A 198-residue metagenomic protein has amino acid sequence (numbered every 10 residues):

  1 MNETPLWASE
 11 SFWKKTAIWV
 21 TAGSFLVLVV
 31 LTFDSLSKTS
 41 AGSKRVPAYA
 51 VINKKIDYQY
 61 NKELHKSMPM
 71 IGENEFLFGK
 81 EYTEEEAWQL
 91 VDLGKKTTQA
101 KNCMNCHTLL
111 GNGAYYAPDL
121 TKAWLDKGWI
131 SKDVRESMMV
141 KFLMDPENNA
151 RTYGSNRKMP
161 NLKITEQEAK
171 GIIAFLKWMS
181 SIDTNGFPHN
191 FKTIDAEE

Functional and structural regions predicted by a protein language model:
M1-I18: N-terminal positive-inside, membrane-proximal cytosolic segments immediately preceding the first
A17-D34: Hydrophobic membrane-insertion alpha-helices, especially the h-region of bacterial N-terminal signal peptides
F33-K44: Juxtamembrane/interface segments at transmembrane-helix termini
R45-L64: Short extracytoplasmic/periplasmic juxtamembrane "stem" segments immediately C-terminal to an N-terminal membrane anchor
K62-Q99: Electrostatic cytochrome c docking/interface patches
W88-Q89, L110-Y115, K122-G186, E198: Extracytoplasmic electron-transfer domains, predominantly the class I c-type cytochrome c fold
G94, A100-L110, I172-L176: The canonical Cys-X-X-Cys-His
N190-E198: Post-kinase regulatory C-tail/linker adjacent to protein kinase catalytic domains
